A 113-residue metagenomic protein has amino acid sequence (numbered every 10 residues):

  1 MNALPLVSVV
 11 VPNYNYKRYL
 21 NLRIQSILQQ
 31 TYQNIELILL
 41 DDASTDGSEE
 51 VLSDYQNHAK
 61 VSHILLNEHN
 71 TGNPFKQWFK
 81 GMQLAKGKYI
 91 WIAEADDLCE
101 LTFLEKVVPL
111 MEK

Functional and structural regions predicted by a protein language model:
M1-K113: Nucleotide-sugar donor-binding/catalytic module of glycosyltransferases that assemble extracellular/cell-envelope
